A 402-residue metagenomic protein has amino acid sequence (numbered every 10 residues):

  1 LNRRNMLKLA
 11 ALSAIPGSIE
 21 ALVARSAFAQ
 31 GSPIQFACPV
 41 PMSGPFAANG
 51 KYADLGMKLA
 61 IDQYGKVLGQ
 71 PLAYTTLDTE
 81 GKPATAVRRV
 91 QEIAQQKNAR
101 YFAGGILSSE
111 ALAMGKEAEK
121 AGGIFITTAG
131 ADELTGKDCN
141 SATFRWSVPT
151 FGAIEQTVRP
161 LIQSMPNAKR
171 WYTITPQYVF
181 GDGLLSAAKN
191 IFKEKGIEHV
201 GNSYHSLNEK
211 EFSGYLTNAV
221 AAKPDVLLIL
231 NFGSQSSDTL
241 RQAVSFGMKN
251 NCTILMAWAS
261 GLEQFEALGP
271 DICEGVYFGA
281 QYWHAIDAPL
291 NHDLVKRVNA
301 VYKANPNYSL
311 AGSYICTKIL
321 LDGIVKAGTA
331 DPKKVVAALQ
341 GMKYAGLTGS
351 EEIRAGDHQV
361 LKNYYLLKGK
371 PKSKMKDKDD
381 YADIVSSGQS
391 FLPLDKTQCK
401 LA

Functional and structural regions predicted by a protein language model:
N5-A27: N-terminal export signals
I19-P41: C-terminal segment of N-terminal export signals and the immediately downstream linker at the start of the mature
I34-K58, Y64, L77-A84, I106-L107 (+3 more regions): Extracytoplasmic "Venus flytrap"
A48-L55, Q63-K137, W146, H205-F212 (+1 more regions): Beta-alpha junction/loop-to-helix N-cap segments that form part of ligand/metal-binding clefts
A99-N202, N251-G275: Extracytoplasmic ligand/sensor domains, especially the bilobed periplasmic-binding protein
S108-E119, T217, P224-G247: Hydrophobic alpha-helical
L240-Y314, V325-A330, S373, D380-L401: Extracellular/periplasmic periplasmic-binding protein-like sensory domains
K343, L347-A402: Solvent-exposed, acidic/polar segments of extracytosolic/periplasmic ligand-binding ectodomains
